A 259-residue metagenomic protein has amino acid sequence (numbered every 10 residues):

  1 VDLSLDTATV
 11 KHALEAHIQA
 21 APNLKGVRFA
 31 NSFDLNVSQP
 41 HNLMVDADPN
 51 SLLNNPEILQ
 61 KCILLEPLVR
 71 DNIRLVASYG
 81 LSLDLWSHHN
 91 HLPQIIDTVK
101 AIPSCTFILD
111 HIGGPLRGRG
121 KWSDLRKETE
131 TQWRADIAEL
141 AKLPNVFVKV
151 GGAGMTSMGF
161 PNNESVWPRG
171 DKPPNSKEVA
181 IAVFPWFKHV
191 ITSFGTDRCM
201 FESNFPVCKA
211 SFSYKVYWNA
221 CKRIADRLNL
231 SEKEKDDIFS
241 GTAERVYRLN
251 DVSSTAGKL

Functional and structural regions predicted by a protein language model:
V1-A16, D34: A metal-dependent hydrolase metal-coordination microenvironment
V1-S4, K25-S32, L81-L83: Divalent metal-dependent hydrolysis catalytic cores, especially in the metallo-beta-lactamase
T7-V10, L35-Q39, P93-I95, P115-G118 (+2 more regions): Short catalytic/ligand-binding loop motif for oxyanion handling, primarily in non-cytosolic enzymes, centered on
A13-H17, C221-I224: Short, aromatic/basic amphipathic alpha-helical patches
K25-L65: Short acidic, low-complexity segments enriched in Ser/Thr/Gly/Pro
N31, I112, N204-F205: Active-site metal-binding loops of divalent metal-dependent hydrolases
N50-M200, D251: Catalytic pocket-lining loop regions of alpha/beta-barrel enzymes, especially the amidohydrolase/enolase/GH5 lineages
K188-H189, S193-M200, K209-L259: Mid-to-C-terminal alpha-helical segments outside catalytic/metal-binding sites
